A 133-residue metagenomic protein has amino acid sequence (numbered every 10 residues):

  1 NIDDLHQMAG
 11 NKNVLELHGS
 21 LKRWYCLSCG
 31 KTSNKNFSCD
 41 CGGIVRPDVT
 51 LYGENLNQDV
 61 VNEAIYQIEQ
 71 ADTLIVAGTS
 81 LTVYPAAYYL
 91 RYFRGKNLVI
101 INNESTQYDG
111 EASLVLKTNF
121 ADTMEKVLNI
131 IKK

Functional and structural regions predicted by a protein language model:
I2-K133: Conserved catalytic alpha/beta core of Sir2/sirtuin-type deacylases, generalized to analogous enzyme cores that bind
